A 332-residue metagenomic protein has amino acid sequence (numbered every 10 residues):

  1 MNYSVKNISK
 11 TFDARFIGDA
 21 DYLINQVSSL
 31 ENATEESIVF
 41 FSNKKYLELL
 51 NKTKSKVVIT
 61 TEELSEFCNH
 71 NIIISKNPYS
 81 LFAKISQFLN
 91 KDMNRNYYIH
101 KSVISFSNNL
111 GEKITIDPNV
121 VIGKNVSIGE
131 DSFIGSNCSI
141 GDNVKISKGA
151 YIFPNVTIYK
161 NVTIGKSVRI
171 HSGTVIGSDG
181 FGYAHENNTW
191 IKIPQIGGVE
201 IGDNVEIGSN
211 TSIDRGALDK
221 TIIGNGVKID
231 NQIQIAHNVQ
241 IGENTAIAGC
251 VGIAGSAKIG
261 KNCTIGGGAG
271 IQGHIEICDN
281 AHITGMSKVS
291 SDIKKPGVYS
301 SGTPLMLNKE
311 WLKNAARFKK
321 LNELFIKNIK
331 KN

Functional and structural regions predicted by a protein language model:
M1-K101, V162, S167, G173-T174 (+3 more regions): Terminal amphipathic alpha-helical/low-complexity segments used for targeting or macromolecular assembly
F40, Y98-L307: Structural signal for interior beta-strand "rungs" in well-ordered beta-sheet cores of soluble enzyme domains
